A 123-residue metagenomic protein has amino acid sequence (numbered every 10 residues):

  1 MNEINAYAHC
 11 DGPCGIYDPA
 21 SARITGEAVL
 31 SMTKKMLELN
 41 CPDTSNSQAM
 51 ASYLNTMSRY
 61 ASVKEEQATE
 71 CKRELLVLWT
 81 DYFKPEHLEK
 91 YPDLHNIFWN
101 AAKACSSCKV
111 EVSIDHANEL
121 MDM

Functional and structural regions predicted by a protein language model:
M1-S58, D81, H87, P92-D122: N-terminal intrinsically disordered, cationic/polar leader segments that include organellar targeting peptides
M57-Y82: Hydrophobic/aromatic-rich, well-ordered segments within soluble, folded domains that form packed cores
